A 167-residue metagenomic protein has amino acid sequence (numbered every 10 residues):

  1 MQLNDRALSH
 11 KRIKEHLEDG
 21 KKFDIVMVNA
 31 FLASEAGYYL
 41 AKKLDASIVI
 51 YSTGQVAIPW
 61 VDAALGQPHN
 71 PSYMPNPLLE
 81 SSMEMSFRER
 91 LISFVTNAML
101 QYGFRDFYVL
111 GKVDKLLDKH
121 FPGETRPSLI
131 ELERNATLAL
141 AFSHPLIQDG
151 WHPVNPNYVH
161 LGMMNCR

Functional and structural regions predicted by a protein language model:
M1-R167: Nucleotide-sugar-dependent glycosyltransferase catalytic domains
